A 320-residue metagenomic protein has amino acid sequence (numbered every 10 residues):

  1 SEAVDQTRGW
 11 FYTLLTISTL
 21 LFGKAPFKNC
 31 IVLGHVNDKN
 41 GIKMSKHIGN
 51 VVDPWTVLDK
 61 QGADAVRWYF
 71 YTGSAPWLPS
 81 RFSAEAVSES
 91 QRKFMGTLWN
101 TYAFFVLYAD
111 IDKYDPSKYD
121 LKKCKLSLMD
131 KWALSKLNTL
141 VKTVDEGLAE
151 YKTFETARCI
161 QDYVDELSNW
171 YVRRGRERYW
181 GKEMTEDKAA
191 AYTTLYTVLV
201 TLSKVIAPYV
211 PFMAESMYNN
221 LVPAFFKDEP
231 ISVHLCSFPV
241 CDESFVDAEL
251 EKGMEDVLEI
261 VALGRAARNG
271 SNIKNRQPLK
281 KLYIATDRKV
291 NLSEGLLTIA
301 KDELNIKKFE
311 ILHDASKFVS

Functional and structural regions predicted by a protein language model:
S1-W10: N-terminal catalytic cores of NTP/NDP-binding nucleotidyl/phosphoryl-transfer enzymes
R8, A63-D64, G96: A structural signal for well-ordered alpha-helical segments within the folded catalytic domains of diverse enzymes
Y12, G62, P211: Short, conserved phosphate/pyrophosphate- and ester-handling motifs at nucleotide-, phospho-/glycolipid
T13-L20: Short Ser/Thr-interspersed hydrophobic loop/turn segments at strand-loop and sheet-helix junctions that line or gate
L21-D59, L78, V87-S320: Feature 926 captures the class I aminoacyl-tRNA synthetase adenylation module centered on the KMSKS loop
D53, V57-D59, A63-Y71: Aromatic-rich carbohydrate-recognition surfaces in CAZymes
